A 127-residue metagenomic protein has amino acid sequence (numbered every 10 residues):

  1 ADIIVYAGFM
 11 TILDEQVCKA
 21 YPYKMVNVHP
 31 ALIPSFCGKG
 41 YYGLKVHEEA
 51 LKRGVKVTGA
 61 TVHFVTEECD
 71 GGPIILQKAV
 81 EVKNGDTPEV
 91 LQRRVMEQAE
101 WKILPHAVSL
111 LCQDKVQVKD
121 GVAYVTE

Functional and structural regions predicted by a protein language model:
I3-G121: Donor/substrate-binding cores of folate-linked one-carbon enzymes
A123-T126: Generic recognition of long tandem-repeat/solenoid scaffolds
